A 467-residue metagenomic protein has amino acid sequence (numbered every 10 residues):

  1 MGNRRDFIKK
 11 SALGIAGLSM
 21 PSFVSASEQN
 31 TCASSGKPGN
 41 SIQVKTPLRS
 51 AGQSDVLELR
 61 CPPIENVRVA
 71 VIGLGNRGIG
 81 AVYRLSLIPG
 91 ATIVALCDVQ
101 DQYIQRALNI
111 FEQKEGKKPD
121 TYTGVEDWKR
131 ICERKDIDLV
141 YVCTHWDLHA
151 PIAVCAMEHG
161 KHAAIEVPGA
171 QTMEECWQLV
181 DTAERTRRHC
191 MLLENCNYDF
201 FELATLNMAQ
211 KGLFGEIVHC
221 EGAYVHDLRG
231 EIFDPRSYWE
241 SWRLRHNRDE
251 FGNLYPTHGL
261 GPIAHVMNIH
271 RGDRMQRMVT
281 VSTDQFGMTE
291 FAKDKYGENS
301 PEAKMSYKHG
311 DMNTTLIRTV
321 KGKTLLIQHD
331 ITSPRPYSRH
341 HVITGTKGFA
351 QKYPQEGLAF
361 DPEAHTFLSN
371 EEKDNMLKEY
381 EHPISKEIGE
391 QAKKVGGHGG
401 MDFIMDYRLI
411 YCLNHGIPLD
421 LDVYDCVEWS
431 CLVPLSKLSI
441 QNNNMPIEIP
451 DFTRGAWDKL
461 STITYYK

Functional and structural regions predicted by a protein language model:
G2-R4, I8-K161, W177-H189: N-terminal glycine-/serine-/threonine-rich beta1-alpha1-beta2 phosphate-ribose binding loop of Rossmann-like
K10-G14, C32-A33, P38-S41, P47-A51 (+4 more regions): C-terminal helical cap and adjacent loop that interface with cofactors, partners, or active-site loops
G73, R185-M191, C196-Y307, L409: Predominantly a Rossmann-like dinucleotide-binding segment in NAD(P)-dependent oxidoreductases
G160-T172: ADP-ribose/adenylate-binding Rossmann-like module
K304-S306, N313, I317: Short N-terminal edge-element motif at the start of the domain
T315-K321, G345: Active-site beta-strand termini and strand-to-loop segments that position acidic
